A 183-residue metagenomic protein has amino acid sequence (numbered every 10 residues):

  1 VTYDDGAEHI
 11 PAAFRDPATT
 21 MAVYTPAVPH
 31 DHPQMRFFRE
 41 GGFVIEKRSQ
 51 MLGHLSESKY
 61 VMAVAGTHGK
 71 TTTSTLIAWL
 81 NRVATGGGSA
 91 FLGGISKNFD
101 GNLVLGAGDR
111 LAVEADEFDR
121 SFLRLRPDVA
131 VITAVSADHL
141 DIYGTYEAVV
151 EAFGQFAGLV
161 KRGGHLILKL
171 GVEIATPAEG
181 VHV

Functional and structural regions predicted by a protein language model:
V1-A7: Long, basic/Gly/Ser/Thr-rich N-terminal segments that mediate initial subcellular attachment or targeting
H9-P17, P26-H182: Phosphate-binding loop of NTP-binding sites
